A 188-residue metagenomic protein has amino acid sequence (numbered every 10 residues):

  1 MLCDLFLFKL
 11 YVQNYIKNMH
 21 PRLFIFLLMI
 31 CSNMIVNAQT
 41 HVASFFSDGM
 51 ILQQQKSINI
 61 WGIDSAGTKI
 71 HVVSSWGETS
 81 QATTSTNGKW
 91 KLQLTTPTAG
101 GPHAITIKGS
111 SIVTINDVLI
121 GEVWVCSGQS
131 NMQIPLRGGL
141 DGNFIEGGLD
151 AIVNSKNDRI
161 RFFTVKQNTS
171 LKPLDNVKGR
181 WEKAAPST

Functional and structural regions predicted by a protein language model:
M1-T40: Bacterial Sec-dependent N-terminal signal peptides
Q39-T188: Cell-envelope and extracellular/periplasmic
